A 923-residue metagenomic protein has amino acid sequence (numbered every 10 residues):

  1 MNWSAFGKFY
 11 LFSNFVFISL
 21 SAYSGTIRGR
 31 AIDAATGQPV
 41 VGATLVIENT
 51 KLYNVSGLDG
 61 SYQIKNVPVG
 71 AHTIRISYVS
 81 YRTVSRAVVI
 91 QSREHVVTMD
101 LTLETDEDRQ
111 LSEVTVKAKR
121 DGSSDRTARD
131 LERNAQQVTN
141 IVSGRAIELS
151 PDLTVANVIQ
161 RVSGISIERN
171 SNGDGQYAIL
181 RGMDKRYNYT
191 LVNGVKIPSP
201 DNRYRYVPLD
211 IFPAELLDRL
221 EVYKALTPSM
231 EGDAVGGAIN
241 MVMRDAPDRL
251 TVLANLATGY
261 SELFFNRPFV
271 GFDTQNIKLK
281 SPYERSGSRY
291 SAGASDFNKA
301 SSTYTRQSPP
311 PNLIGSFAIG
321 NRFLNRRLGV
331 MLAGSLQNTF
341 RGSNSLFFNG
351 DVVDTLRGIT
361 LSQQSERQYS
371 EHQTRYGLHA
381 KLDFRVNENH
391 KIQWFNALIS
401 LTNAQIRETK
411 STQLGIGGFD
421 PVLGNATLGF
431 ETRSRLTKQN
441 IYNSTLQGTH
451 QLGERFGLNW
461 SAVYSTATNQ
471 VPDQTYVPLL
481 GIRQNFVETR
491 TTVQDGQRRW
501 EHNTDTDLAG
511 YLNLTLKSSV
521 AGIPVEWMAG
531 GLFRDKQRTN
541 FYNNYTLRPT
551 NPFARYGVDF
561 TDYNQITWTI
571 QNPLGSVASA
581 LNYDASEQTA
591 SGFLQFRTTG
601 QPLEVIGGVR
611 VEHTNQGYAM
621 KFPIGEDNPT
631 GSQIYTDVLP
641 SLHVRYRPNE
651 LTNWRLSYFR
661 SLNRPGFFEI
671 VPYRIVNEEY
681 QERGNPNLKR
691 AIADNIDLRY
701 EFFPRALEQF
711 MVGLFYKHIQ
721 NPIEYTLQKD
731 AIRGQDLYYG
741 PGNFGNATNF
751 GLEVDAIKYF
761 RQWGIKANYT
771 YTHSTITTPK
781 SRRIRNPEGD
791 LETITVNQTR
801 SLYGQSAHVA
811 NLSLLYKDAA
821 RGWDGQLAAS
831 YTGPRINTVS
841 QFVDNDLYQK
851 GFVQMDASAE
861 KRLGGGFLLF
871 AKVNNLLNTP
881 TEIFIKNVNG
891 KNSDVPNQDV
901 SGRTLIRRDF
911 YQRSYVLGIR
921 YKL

Functional and structural regions predicted by a protein language model:
I32, T44-V46, S77-V79, V96-E148 (+2 more regions): Short, acidic, small-residue-rich periplasmic hinge/interaction motif at the N-terminus of Gram-negative outer-membrane
V195-K224, R244, P268-F272: Short acidic/polar hinge/loop motifs at secondary-structure boundaries that mediate gating or recognition
K196, Q537, I566-L574, N615 (+5 more regions): Surface-exposed extracellular loop regions of Gram-negative outer-membrane beta-barrel proteins, predominantly
I211-N255: A beta-strand signature from Gram-negative outer-membrane beta-barrel systems, especially the internal plug domain
K299-E408, P640-L642: Transmembrane beta-barrel wall of Gram-negative outer-membrane proteins
L423-Q447, V577-A590, Q633, L651 (+4 more regions): Outer-membrane beta-barrel signature, preferentially recognizing the C-terminal barrel domain of Gram-negative
F715-H718, D736-V839: Gram-negative outer-membrane beta-barrel transporters
Y831-T838, K861-L923: C-terminal beta-signal and adjacent terminal beta-strands/loops of Gram-negative outer-membrane beta-barrel proteins
